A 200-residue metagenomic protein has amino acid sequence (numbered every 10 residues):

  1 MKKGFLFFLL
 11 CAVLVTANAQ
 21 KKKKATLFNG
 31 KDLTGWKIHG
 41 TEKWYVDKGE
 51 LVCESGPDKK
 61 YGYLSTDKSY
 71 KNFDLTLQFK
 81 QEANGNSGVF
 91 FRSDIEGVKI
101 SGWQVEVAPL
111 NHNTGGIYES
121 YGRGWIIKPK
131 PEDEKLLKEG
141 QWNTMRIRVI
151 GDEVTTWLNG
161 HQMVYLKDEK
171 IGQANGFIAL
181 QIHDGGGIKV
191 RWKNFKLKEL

Functional and structural regions predicted by a protein language model:
M1-G4: Positively charged n-region of N-terminal signal peptides that target proteins for export
F8-L9, V98: A periodicity- and composition-biased signal for non-globular, repetitive helical segments
L9-N18: Hydrophobic h-region of N-terminal signal peptides that target proteins for export in Gram-negative bacteria
A19-L200: Carbohydrate-interacting regions of secretory-pathway proteins
